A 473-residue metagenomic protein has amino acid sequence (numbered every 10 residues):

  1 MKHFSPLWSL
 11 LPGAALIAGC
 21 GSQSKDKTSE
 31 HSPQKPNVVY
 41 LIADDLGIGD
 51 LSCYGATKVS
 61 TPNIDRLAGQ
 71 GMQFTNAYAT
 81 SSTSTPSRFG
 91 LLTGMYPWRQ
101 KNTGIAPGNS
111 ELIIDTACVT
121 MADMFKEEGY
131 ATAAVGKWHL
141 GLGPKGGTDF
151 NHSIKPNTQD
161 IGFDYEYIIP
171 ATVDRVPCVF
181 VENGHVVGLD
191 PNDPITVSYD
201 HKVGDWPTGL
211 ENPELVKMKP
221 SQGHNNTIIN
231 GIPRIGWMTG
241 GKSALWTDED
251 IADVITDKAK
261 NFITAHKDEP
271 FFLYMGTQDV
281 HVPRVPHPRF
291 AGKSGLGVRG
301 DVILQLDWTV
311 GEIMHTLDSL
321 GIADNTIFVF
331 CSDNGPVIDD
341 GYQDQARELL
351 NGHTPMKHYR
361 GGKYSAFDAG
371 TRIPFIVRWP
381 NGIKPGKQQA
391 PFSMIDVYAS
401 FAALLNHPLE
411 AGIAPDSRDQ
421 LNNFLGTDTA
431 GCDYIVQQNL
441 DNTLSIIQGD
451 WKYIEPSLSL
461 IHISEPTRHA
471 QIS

Functional and structural regions predicted by a protein language model:
K2-S5, L11, A15, C20-L460: Formylglycine-dependent sulfatase
I461-I472: Single conserved hydrophobic/aromatic residue that forms the stacking wall/gate of nucleotide- or nucleobase-binding
